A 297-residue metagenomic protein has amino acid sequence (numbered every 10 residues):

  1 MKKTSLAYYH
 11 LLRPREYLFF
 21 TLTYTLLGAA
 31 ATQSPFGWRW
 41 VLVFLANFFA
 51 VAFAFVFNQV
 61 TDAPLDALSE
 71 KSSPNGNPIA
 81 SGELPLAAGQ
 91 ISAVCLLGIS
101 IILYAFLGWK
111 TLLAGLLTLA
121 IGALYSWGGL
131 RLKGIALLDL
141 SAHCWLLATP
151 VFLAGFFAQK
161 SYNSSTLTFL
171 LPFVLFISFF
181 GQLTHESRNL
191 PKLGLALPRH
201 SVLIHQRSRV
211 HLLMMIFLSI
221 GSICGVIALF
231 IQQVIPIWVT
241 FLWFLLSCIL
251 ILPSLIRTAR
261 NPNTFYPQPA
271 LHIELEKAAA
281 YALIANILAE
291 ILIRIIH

Functional and structural regions predicted by a protein language model:
K2, V234-H297: Extended hydrophobic alpha-helices typical of membrane-associated regions
K2-L6, F55, Q59-E83, Q182-V210 (+1 more regions): Cytosolic, membrane-interface loops and tails of multi-pass inner-membrane proteins
K2-Y9, N77-Y162: Intramembrane alpha-helical segments
F19-L27, L140-F156, V202-R207, P269-N286: Small-residue-rich segments of transmembrane alpha-helices in multi-pass membrane proteins, especially helix faces
L22, L26, L45, F49 (+11 more regions): Lipid-exposed faces of alpha-helical membrane segments in multi-pass integral membrane proteins
L22-T61, K71, S100, A105 (+2 more regions): Membrane-embedded alpha-helical segments that form the functional core of polytopic membrane enzymes, especially those
F55, G122-K133, E186, L255-N261: C-terminal ends of transmembrane helices
A63, L68-G115, L197-V234: Multi-pass membrane catalytic core of lipid/isoprenoid biosynthesis enzymes
